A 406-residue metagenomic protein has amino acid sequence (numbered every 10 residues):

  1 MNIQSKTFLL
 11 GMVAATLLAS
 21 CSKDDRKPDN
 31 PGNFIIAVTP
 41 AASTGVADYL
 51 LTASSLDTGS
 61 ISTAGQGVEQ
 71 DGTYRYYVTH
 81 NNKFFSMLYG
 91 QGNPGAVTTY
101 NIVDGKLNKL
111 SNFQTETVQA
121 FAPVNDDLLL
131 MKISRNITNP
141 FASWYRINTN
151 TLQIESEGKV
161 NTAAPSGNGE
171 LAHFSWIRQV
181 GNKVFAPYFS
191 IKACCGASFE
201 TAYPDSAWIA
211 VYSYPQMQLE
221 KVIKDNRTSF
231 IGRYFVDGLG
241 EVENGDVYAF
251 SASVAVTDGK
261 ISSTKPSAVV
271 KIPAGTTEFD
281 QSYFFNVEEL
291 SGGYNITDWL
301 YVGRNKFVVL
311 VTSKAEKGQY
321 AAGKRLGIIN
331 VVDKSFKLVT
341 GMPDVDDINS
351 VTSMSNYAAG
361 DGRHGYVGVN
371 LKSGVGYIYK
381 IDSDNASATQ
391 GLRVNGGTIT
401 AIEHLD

Functional and structural regions predicted by a protein language model:
M1-T39: Bacterial Sec-dependent N-terminal signal peptides
P31-S43, H80-G90, N125-I137, K183-F189 (+3 more regions): Short beta-strand elements that form the blades of beta-propeller/WD-repeat-like and other beta-sheet-rich scaffold
L50-Q153: Post-signal peptide N-terminal segment of secreted/secretory-pathway proteins
L51-S54, T99, F141-L152, F199-M217 (+3 more regions): Beta-propeller blade signature
T58-D71, K106-E116, Q153-G169, L219-R227 (+3 more regions): Beta-propeller fold detector
E69-N81, F113-D126, S166-I177, S229-L239 (+3 more regions): Repeated scaffold domains used in trafficking and secretory/extracellular systems, primarily beta-propellers
R178-A315: Acidic, serine/threonine- and glycine-rich low-complexity intrinsically disordered segments that serve as flexible
T277-G374: Intrinsically disordered, low-complexity segments enriched in Gly and acidic/Ser/Thr residues that form flexible
